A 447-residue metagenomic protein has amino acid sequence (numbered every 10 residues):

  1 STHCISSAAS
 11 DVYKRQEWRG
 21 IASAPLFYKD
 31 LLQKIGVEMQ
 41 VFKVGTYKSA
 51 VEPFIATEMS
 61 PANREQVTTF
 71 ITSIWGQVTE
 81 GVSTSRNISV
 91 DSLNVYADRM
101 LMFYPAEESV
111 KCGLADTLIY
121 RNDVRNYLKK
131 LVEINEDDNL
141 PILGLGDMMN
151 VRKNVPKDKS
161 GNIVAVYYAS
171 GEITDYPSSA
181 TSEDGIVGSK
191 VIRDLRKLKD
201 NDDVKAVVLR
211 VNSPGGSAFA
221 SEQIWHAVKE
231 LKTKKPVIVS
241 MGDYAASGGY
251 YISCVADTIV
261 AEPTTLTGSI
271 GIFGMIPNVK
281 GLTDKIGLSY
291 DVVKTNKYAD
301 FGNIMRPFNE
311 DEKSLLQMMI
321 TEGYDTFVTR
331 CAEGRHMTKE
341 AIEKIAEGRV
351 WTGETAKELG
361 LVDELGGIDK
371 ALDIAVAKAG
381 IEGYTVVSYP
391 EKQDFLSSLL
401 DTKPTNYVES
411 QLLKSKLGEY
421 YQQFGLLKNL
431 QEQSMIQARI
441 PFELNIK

Functional and structural regions predicted by a protein language model:
S1-A9, Y13: Single conserved hydrophobic/aromatic residue that forms the stacking wall/gate of nucleotide- or nucleobase-binding
S6, P105, V191-L195, V204-S269 (+4 more regions): Extended, hydrophobic alpha-helical segments in both membrane/secreted and soluble proteins
K14-R19, K29, M39, T46-S49 (+11 more regions): Solvent-exposed loop/turn segments at secondary-structure junctions within structured extracellular/periplasmic domains
E17-R19, I35, N162-A165, D203-V207 (+3 more regions): Envelope-exposed proteins and targeting segments
K29-K129, K280, D284-L365, D369-A375 (+1 more regions): Charged, glycine-interspersed solvent-exposed loop segments at helix/strand-loop junctions that cap or gate access
T84-S85, D116-I163, V328-G334, D363-P404: C-terminal long alpha-helix characteristic of the crotonase
V124-R125, K130-R210, P214-I224: Non-cytosolic juxtamembrane linkers/loops that tether extracellular or periplasmic domains to nearby transmembrane
K159-V164, Y168-N201, M319, P390-K447: Intrinsic disorder and flexible/low-complexity segments
